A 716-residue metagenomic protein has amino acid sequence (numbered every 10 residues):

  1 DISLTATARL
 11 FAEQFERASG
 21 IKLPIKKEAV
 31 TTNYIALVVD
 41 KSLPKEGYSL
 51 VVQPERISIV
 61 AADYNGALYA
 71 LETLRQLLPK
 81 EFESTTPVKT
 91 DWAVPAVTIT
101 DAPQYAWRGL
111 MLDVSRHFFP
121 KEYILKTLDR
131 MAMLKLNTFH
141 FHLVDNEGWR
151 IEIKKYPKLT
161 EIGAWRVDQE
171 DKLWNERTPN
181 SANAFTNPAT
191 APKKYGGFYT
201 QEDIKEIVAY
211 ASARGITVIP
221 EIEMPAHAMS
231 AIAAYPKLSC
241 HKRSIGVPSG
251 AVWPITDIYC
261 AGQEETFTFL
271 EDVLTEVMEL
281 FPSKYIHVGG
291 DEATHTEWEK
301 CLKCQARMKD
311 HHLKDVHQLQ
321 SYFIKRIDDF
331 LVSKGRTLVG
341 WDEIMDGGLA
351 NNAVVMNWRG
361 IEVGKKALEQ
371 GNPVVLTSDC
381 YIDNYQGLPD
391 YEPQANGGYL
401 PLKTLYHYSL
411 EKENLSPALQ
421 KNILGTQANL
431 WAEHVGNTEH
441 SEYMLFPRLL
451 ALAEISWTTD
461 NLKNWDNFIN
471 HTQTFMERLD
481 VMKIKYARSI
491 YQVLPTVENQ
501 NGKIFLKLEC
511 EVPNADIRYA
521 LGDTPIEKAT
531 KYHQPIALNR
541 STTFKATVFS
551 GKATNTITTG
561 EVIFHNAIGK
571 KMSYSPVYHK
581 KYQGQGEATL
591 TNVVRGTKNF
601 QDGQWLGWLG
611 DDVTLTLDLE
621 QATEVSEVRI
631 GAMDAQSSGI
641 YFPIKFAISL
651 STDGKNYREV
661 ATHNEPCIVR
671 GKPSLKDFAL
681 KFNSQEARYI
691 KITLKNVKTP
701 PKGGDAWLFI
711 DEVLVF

Functional and structural regions predicted by a protein language model:
D1-Y105, H440, S456-N467, Q473-R478 (+1 more regions): Contiguous, structured surface segment used for ligand recognition
S3, F118-P120, N146-E152, P225-A231 (+10 more regions): Flexible loop/turn segments at secondary-structure boundaries
V38, T459, K463-T614, M633: Short, compositionally stereotyped local motifs that mark structural "simplifiers"
D63, V548-K552, N696-K698: Surface-exposed loop/turn motifs at beta-strand-loop junctions within extracellular Ig-like and Fibronectin type III
Y105-R336: Substrate-binding cleft of carbohydrate-active enzyme catalytic domains
M111, H140-H142, T217-E221, C260 (+7 more regions): Structured core elements
L338-A353, R359-F505: Flexible, acidic glycine-rich loops studded with aromatic residues
T597-A661, E665, K672-F716: Aromatic, loop-rich ligand-recognition surfaces of beta-strand-rich domains
